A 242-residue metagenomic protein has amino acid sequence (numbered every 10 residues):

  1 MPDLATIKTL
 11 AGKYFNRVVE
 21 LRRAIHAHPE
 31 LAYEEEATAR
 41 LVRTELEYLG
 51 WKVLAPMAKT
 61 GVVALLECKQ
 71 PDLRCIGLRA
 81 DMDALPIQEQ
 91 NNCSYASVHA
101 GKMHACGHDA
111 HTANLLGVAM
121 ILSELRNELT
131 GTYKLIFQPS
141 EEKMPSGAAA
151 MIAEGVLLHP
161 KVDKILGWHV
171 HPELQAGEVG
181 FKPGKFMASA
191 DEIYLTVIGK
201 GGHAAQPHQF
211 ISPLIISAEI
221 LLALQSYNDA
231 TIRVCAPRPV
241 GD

Functional and structural regions predicted by a protein language model:
P2-H104, A113-L116, M120-L129: Acidic/His- and Gly-rich active-site-bordering loop/insert found across diverse amide/peptide-bond hydrolases
V63, L85-I87, N91-M103, A110 (+1 more regions): Histidine/acidic-residue-rich, glycine-tolerant segments that coordinate divalent metal ions
